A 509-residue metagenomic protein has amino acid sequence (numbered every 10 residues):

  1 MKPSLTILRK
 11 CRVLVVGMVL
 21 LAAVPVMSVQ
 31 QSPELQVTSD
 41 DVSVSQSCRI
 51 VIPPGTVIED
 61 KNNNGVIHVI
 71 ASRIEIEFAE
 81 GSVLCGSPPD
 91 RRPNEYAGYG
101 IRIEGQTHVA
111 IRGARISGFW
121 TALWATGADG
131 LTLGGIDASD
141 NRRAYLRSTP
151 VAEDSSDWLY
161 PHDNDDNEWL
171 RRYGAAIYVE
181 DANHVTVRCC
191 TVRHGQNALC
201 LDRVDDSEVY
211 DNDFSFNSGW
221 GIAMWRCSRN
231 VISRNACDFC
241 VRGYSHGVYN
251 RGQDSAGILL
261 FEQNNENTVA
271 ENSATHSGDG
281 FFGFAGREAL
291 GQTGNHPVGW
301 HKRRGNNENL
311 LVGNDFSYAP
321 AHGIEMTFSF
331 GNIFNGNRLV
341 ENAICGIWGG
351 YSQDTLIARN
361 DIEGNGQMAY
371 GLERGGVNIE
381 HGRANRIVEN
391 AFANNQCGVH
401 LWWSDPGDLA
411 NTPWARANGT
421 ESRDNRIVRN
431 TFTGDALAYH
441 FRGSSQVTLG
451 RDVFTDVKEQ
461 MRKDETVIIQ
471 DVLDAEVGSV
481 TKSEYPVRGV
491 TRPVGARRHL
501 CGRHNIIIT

Functional and structural regions predicted by a protein language model:
P3-V15: Bacterial N-terminal signal peptides that target proteins for export
V13-P25: Bacterial N-terminal signal peptides
V26-Q30: Boundary at the C-terminal end of the N-terminal hydrophobic targeting segment
E34-D41: Surface-exposed ligand/attachment interfaces on beta-rich extracellular proteins
V42-Q46, V57-I76, G86-A110, G118-G130 (+3 more regions): Extracellular beta-strand-rich solenoid/capping regions of secreted or surface-exposed proteins that bind or remodel
S82-I103, T132-E180, T186-C189, A198-D202 (+11 more regions): Acidic/polar low-complexity surface segments
V480-T509: Long, low-hydrophobicity ectodomains and other hydrophilic envelope-associated domains
